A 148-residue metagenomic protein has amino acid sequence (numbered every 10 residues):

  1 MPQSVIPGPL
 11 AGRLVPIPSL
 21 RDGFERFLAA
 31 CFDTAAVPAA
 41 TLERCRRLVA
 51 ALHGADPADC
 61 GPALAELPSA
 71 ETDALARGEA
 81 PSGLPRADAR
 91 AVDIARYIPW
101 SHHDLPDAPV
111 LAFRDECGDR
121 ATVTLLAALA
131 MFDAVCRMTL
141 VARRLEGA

Functional and structural regions predicted by a protein language model:
M1-R44, P57, G61-L67, G147-A148: Acidic, glycine/proline-rich low-complexity segments that act as flexible tails and inter-domain linkers
P7-P16, R77-G83, D93-I98: A ubiquitous short alpha-helical element
L14-L20, A51-A55, R96-H102: A short, ordered amphipathic alpha-helix with a cationic face
R21-A36, S69-A80, D104-E116: Short amphipathic alpha-helical segments and their helix-coil junctions
D22-R26, E43-A74, V123-L140: N-terminal hydrophobic signal/anchor transmembrane helix of membrane proteins
G54-G61, R77-P81, S101-L105, R143: Short loop/turn hinge sites at secondary-structure boundaries
L84-A128: Acidic/histidine-rich alpha-helical segments that form the ligand environment of transition-metal centers
T139-A148: C-terminal end-helix/capping segment
